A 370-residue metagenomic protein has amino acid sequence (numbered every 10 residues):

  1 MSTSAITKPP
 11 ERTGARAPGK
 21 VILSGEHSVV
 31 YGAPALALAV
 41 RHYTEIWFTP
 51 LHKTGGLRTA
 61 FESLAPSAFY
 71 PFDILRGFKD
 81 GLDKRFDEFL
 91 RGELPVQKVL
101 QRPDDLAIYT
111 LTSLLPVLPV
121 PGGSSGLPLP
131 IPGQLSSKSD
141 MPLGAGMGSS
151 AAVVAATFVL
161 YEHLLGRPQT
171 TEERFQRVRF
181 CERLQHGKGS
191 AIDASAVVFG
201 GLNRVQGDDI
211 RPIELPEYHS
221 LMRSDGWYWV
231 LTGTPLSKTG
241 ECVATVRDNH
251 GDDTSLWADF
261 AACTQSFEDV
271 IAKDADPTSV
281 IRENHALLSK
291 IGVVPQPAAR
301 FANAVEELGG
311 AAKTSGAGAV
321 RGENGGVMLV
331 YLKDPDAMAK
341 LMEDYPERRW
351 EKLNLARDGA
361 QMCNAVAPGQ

Functional and structural regions predicted by a protein language model:
M1-S24, V29, A37-V40, E45-I108 (+4 more regions): C-terminal nucleotide
R85-P95, I131-L143: Glycine/charged-rich beta-loop-alpha catalytic/anionic-binding loops adjacent to active sites
S125-I131: Short helix-terminating capping/connector loops at secondary-structure junctions
P142, G148, G316: Conserved S-adenosyl-L-methionine
A145-T170: DPxDG-like acidic metal-binding loop motif
